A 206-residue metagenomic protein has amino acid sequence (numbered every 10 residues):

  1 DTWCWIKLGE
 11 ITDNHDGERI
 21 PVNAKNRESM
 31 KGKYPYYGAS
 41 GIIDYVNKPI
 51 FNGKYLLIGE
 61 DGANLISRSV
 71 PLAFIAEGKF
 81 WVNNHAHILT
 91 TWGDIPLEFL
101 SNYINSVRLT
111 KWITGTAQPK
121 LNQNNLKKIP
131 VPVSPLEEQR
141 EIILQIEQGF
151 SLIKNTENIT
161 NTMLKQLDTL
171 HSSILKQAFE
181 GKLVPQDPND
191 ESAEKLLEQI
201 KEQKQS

Functional and structural regions predicted by a protein language model:
D1-I20, R27-G38, K128, L136-R140 (+4 more regions): Non-catalytic DNA-recognition/assembly elements of restriction-modification systems
D1-I6, A86-P96, T110-K111, N124-L144 (+2 more regions): Proline-centric
D16-I20, E60-D61, Q205: Alpha-helix capping/hinge segments and adjacent helical runs
V22-S29, T114-Q118, D187-D190: Short coil/turn segments at secondary-structure boundaries
G38-S40, K48-N105, T114-L126: A short beta-sheet element
P130-S206: Amphipathic alpha-helical coiled-coil/heptad-repeat segments
